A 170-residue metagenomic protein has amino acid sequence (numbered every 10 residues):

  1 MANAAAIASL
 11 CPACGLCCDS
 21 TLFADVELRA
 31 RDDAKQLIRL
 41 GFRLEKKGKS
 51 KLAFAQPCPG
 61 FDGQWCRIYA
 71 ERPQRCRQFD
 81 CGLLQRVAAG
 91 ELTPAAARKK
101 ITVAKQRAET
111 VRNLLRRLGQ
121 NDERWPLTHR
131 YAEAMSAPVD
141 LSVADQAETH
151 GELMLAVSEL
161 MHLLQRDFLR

Functional and structural regions predicted by a protein language model:
M1-R170: Hydrophobic scaffolds flanking metal-cofactor catalytic centers in soluble metalloenzymes
